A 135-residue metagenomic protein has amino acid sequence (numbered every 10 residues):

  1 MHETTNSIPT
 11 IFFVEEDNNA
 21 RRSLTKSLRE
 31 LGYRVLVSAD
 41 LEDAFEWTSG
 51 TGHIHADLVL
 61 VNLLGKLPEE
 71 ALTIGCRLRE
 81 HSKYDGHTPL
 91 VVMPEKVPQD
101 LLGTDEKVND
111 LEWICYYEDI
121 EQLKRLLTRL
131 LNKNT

Functional and structural regions predicted by a protein language model:
M1-R22, S27, H53-H55, K83-H87 (+1 more regions): Non-catalytic signal-transmission and effector/linker regions of two-component phosphorelay proteins
D17-R21, E42, V61-E70, K96-Q99 (+1 more regions): Short acidic, S/G/P-rich loop/turn micro-motifs used as interaction or catalytic elements
E30-L31, H81: Conserved dinucleotide-binding and phosphotransfer motif residues
V35: Short beta-strand element of Class I
A39-L58, N62: Acidic, metal-coordinating helix/loop segments flanking the phosphotransfer/catalytic sites of two-component signaling
I54, V59-G86: Conserved phosphotransfer microenvironments
V59, K83-D100: A short, hydrophobic beta-strand element within the central beta-sheet of small alpha/beta folds
E69-T73, V92-Y116, E121, R125: Alpha4 helix (beta4-alpha4-beta5 surface) of REC/receiver domains from two-component response regulators
